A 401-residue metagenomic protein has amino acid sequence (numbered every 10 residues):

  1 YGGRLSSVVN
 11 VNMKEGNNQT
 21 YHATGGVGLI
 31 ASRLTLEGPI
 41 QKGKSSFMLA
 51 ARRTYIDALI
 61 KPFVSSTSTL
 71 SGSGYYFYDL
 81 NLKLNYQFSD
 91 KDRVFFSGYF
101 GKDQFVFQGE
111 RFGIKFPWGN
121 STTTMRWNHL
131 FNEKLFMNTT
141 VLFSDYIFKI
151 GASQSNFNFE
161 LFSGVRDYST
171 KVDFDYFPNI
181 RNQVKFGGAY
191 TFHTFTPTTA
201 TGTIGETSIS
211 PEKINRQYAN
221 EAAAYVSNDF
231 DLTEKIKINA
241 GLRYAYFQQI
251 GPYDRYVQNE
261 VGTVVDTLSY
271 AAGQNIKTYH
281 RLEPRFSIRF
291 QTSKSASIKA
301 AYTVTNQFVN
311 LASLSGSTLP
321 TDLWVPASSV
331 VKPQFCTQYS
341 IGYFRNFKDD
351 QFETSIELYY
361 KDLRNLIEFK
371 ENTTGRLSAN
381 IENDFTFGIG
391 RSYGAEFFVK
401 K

Functional and structural regions predicted by a protein language model:
Y1-Y21, L34, P326: N-terminal periplasmic accessory domains that precede and gate Gram-negative outer-membrane beta-barrel machines
T20-H22, S65-L70, V106-I114, T122-R126 (+8 more regions): Extracellular loop and loop/strand-boundary signature of outer-membrane beta-barrel proteins
A23-V27, L49-R53, F96-K102, T139-D145 (+6 more regions): Transmembrane beta-barrel strands of outer-membrane/channel proteins
G28-R53, T67-Q104, K115-T139, F143 (+1 more regions): Transmembrane beta-barrel wall of Gram-negative outer-membrane proteins
I56, K91-D167, T199, G205 (+2 more regions): Flexible loop and strand-edge segments within Gram-negative outer membrane beta-barrel domains
I147-F148, T194-E206, Q248-V265, F290 (+2 more regions): Surface-exposed extracellular loop regions of Gram-negative outer-membrane beta-barrel proteins, predominantly
D167-K171, K213, E221-A223, P326-K332 (+2 more regions): Outer membrane beta-barrel strand-and-loop segments of large Gram-negative receptors, especially TonB-dependent
G188-S297, F308: Signature of Gram-negative outer-membrane beta-barrel scaffolds
